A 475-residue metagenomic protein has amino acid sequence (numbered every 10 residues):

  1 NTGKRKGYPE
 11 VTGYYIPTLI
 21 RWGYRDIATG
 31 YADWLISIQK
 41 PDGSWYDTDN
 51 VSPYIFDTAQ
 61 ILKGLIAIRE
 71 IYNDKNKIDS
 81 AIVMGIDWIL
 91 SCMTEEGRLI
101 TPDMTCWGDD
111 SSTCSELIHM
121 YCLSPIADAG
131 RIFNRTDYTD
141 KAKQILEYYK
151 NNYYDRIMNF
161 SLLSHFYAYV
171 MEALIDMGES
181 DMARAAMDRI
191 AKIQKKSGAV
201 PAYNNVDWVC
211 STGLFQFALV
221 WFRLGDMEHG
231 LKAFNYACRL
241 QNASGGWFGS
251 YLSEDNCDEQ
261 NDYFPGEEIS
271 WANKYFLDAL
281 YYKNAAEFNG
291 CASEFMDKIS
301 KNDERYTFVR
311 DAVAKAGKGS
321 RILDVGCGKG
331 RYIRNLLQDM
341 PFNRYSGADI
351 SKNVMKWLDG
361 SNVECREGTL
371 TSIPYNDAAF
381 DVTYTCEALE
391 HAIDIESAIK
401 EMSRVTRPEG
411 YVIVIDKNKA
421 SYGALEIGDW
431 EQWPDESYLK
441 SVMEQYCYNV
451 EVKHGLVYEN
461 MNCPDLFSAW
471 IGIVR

Functional and structural regions predicted by a protein language model:
N1-A286: Glycan-recognition and catalytic cores of secretory/periplasmic carbohydrate-active enzymes
N284-A316, R331, N335, A420: Conserved class I S-adenosyl-L-methionine
K329-T371: Class I SAM-dependent methyltransferase SAM/SAH-binding core
Y384: A conserved beta-strand element that flanks and buttresses the S-adenosyl-L-methionine
E387-A388: Short catalytic micro-motifs in class I SAM-dependent methyltransferases
E396-P408: A short glycine-rich, Lys/Arg-flanked "PGG" loop and its adjoining helix->strand segment in the class I
V414-D416: Acidic carboxylate diad motif detector
A420-Y438: Acceptor-substrate binding/catalytic loop of class I
